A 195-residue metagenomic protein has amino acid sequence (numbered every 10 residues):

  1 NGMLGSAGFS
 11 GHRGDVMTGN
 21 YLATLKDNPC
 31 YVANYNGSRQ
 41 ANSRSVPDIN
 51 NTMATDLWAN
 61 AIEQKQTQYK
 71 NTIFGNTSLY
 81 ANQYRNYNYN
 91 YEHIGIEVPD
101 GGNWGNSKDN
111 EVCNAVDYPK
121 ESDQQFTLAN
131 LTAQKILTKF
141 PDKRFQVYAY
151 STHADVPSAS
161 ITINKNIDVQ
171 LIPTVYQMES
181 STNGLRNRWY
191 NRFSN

Functional and structural regions predicted by a protein language model:
N1-N195: Catalytic-core regions of glycoside hydrolase
